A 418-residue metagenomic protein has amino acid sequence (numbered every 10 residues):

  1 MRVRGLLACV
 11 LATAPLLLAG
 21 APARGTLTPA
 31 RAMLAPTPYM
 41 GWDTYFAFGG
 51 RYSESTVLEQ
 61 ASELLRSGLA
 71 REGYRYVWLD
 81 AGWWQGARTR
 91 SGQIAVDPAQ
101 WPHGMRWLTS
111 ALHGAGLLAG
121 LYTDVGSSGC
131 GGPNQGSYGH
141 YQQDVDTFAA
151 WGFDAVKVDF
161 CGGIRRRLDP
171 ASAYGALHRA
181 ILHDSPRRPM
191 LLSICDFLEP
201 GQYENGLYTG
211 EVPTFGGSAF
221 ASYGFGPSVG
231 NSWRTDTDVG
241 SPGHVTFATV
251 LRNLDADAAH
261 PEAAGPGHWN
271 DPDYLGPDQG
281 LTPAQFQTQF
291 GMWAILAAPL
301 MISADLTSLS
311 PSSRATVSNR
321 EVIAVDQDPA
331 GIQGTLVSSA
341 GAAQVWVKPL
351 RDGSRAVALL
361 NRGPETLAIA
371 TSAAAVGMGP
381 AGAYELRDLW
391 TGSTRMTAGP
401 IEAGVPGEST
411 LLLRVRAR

Functional and structural regions predicted by a protein language model:
M1-G25: Secretory targeting and sorting signals
G25-L58, E63, I181, M190 (+2 more regions): N-terminal module-boundary/linker segments of secreted carbohydrate-active enzymes
P38-T44, G73-D80, L118-T123, D154-D159 (+7 more regions): Structural recognition of the beta-strand scaffold that forms the well-ordered cores of secreted hydrolase catalytic
T56, Q60-R166: Aromatic-lined carbohydrate-binding/catalytic grooves of carbohydrate-active enzymes
H140-Q143, L191-D305: Glycan-recognition surfaces
T288-V337: Catalytic cores of secreted or luminal carbohydrate-active enzymes
W293-L296, M301-S303, S339-M378: Carbohydrate-binding surface patches
M396-R418: C-terminal beta-strand-rich structural cap/linker in extracellular carbohydrate-active enzymes
